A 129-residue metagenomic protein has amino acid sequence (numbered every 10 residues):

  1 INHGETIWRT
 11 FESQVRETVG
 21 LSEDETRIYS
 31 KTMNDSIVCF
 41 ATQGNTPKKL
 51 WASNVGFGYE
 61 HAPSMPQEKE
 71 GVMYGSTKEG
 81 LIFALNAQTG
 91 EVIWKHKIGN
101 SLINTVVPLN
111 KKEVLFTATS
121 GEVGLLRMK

Functional and structural regions predicted by a protein language model:
I1-H3, T42-T46, N86-G90, M128-K129: Short loop/turn segments that connect beta-strands within beta-propeller blades
E5-F11, N45-F57, V92-I98: Aromatic (tryptophan-biased) beta-strands that constitute blades/sheets of beta-rich domains
T10-V38, F57-I82, L102-G124, M128: Repeat-blade elements of multi-bladed beta-propeller folds
G56, L81-I82, A87, K97: C-terminal soluble interaction/assembly domains
A87-P108: Short cationic/low-complexity microdomains
